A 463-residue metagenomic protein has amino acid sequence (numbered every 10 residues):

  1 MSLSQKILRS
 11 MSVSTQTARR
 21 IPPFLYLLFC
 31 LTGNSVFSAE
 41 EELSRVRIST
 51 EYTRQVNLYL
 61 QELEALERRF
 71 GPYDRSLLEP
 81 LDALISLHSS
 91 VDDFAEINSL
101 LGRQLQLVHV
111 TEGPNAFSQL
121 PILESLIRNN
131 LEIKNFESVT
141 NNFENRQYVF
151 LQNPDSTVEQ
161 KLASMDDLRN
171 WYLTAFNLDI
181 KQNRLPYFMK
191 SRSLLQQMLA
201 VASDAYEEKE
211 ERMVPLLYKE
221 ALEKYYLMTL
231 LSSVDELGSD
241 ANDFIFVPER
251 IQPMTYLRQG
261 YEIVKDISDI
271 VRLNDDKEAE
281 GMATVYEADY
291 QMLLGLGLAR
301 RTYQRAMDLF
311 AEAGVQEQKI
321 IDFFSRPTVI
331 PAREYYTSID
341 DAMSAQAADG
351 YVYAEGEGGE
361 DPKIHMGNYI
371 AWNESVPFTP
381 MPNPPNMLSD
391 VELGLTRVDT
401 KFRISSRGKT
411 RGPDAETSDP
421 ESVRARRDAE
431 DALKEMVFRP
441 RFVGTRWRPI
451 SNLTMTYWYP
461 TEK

Functional and structural regions predicted by a protein language model:
V36-L87, V91: N-terminal leader/linker segments that initiate helical-solenoid repeat arrays
S49-E62, D92-R103, N135-V149, Q182-A200 (+4 more regions): Helix-turn-helix repeat elements of alpha-solenoid scaffolds
L66-Y73, L107-S118, V149-L162, Q196-M213 (+2 more regions): Flexible helix-coil transition and linker loops at the boundaries of alpha-helical arrays
D74, P154, R184-F188, E211-V214 (+2 more regions): Charge-biased low-complexity segments
D92, K134, F176, M228 (+1 more regions): Residue-level detector of the short coil/turn that links helix A to helix B within each tetratricopeptide repeat
